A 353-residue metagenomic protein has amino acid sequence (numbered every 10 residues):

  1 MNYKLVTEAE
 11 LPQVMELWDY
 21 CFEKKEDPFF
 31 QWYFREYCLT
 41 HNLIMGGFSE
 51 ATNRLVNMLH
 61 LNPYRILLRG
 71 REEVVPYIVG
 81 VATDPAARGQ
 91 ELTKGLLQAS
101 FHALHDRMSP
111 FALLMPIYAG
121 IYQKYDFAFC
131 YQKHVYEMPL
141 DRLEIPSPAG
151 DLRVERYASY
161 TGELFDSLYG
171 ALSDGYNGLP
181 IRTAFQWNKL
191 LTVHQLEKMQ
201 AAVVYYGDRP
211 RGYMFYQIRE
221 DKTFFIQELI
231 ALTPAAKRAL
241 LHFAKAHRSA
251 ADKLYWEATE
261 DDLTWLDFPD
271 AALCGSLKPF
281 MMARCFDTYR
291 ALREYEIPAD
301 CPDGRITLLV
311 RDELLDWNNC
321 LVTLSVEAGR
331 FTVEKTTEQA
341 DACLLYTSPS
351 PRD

Functional and structural regions predicted by a protein language model:
M1-N57, L61-P63, G70-Y77, E144-F185 (+1 more regions): Short amphipathic alpha-helix that is part of the acyltransferase structural core
T83, G89-H102, P234-K245: Conserved acetyl-CoA-binding loop-helix of GNAT-fold acetyltransferases
K94, M115-Y118, Y125-D126: Glycine-rich, histidine-containing beta strand-loop boundary motifs that form or position
L104-M115, S249-T259: Conserved GNAT acetyl-CoA-binding A-motif
D126-P146, Q227-L345: Active-site/acyl-donor-binding loops of N-acyltransferases
K133-Q227, P234-R238, H242-F243, H247 (+2 more regions): Amide-forming acyltransferase catalytic core, primarily the GNAT-like/NAT-type and related acyltransferase folds
Y346-D353: Conserved small/polar residues in nucleotide/adenosyl-binding loops
